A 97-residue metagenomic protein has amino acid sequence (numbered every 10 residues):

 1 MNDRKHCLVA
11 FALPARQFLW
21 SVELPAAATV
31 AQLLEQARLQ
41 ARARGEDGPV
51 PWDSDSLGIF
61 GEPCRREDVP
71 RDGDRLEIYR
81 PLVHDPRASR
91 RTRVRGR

Functional and structural regions predicted by a protein language model:
M1-R97: Ubiquitin-like/PB1-type beta-grasp interaction modules and other compact soluble beta-rich domains
